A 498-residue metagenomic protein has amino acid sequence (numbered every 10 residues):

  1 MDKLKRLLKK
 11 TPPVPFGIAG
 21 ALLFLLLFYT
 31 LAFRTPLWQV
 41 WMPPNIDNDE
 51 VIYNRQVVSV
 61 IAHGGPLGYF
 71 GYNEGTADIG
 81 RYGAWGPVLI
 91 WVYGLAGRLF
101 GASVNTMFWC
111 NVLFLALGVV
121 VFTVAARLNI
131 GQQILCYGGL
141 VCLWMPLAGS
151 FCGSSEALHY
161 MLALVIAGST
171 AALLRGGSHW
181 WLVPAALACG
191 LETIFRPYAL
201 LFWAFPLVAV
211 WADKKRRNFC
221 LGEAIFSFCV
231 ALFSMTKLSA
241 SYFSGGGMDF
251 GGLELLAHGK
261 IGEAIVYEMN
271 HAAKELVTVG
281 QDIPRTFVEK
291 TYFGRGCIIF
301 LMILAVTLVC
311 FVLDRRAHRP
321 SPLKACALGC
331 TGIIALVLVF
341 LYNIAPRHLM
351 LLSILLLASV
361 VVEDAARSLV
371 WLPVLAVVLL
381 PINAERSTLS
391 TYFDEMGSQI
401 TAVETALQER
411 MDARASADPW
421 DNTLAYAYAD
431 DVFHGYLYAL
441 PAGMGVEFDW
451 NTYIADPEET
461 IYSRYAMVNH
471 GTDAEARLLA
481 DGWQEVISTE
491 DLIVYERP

Functional and structural regions predicted by a protein language model:
M1, A19, L23, Q133-L135 (+5 more regions): Signature aromatic-anchored transmembrane alpha helix within multi-pass, membrane-resident enzymes that catalyze glycan
R34-Q39, E50-I79, V88: Extracytosolic helix-loop segments that constitute the early lumenal/periplasmic catalytic or substrate-binding loops
G83, P87-G94, L99-L117, G294-I299: Loop-to-helix entry region of an early transmembrane alpha helix in multi-pass inner-membrane enzymes
P146, W181-P197, A204-V208, C229-L232 (+1 more regions): Membrane-interface alpha helices of multi-pass inner-membrane proteins
A148-H159, A345: Short acidic/glycine- and proline-prone juxtamembrane loop motifs at membrane-interface regions of multi-pass membrane
L162, F195, L201, G332-S368: Hydrophobic/aromatic-rich transmembrane helices and adjacent perimembrane loops
N218-I303: Membrane-lumen/periplasm interface segments of specific transmembrane helices in polyprenyl phosphate-linked
V374-G445, P498: Membrane-embedded, lumen/periplasm-facing catalytic core of multi-pass transferases that use lipid-linked donors
